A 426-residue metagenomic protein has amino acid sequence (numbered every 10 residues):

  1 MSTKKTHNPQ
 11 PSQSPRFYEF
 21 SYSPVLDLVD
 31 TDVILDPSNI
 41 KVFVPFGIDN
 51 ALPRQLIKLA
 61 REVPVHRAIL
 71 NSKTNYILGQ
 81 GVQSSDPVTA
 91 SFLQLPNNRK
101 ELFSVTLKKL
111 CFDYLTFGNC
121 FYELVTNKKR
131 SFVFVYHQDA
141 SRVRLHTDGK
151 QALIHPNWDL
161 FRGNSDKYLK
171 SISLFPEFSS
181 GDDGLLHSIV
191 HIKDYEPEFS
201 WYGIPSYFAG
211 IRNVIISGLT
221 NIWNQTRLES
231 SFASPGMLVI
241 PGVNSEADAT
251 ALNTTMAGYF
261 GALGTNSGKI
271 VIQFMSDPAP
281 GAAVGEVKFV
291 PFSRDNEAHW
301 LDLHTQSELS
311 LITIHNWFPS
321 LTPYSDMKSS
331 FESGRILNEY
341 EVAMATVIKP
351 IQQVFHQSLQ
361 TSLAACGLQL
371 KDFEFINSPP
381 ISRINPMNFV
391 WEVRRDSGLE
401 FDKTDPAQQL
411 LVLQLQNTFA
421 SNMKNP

Functional and structural regions predicted by a protein language model:
M1-A279, Q306, E392-P426: Structured, contiguous alpha/beta core segments that scaffold functional sites
C111-Y114, M256-G264, L311, H315 (+1 more regions): Hydrophobic, Leu/Ile/Phe/Ala-enriched alpha-helical segments that form helix-helix packing faces
F232-A247, I272-V354, S362-R383, Q409-M423: Surface-exposed loop-to-helix/strand elements on domain peripheries
E308, H356-Q360, V390-R394: Generic structural marker for isolated residues within well-ordered, non-membrane alpha-helices of soluble domains
N316-F318, F389, E400: Helix N-cap / loop-to-helix initiation motif
